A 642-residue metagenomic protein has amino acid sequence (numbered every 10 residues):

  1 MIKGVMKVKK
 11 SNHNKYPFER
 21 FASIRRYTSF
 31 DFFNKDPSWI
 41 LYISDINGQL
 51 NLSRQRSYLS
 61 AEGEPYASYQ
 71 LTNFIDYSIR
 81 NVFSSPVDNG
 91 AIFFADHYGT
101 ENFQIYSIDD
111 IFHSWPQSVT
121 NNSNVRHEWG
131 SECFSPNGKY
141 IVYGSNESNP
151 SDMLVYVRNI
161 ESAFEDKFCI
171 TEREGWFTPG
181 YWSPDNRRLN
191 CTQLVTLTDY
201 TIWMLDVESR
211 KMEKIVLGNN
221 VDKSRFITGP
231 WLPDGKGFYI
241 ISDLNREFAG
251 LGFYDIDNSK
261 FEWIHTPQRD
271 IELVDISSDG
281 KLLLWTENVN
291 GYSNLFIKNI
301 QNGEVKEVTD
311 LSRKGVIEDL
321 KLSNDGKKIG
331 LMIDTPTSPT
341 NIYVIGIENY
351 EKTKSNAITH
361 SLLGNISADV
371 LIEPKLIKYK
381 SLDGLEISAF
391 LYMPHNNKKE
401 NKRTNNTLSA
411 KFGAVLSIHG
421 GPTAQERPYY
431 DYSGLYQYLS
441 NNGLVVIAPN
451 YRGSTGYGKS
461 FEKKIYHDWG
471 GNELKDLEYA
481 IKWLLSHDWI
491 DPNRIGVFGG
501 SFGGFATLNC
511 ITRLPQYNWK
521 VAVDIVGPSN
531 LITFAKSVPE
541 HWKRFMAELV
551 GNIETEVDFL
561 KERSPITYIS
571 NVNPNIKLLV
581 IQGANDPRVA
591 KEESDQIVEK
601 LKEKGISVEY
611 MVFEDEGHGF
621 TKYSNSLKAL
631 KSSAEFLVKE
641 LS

Functional and structural regions predicted by a protein language model:
K9-K10, F18-R20, R26-D31, Q49-L50 (+16 more regions): Non-catalytic accessory segments flanking enzyme active sites
N34-D36, P86-V87, P136-N137, P184-D185 (+3 more regions): Residue-level detector of Asp-centered blade-edge/turn motifs that repeat once per structural unit in beta-propeller
I40-N47, R56, A91-G99, D109 (+15 more regions): Beta-strand C-termini and the immediately following turn/loop, strongest in propeller blades
I40-N73: Beta-propeller domains
R56-S60, D109-H113, N159-A163, D206-R210 (+3 more regions): Short loop/turn segments that connect beta-strands within beta-propeller blades
A61-Y106, N121-V125: Blade-loop segments of beta-propeller domains
H360-N493, G500-S501, A506, K536-R544: Cap/lid segment of the alpha/beta-hydrolase catalytic domain
P449-S642: Active-site-proximal cap/loop segments of hydrolase catalytic domains
